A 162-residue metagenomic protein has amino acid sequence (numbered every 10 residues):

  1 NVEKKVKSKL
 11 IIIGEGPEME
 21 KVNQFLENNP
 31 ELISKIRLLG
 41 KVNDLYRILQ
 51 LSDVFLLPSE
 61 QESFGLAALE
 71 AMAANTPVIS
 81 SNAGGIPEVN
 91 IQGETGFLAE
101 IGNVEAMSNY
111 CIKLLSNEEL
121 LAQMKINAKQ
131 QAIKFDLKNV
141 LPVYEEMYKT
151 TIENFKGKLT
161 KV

Functional and structural regions predicted by a protein language model:
N1-R37, L120: A conserved nucleotide-sugar
K41, E60: Aromatic "clamp/platform" in nucleotide-sugar-dependent glycosyltransferases that forms part of the donor/acceptor
F55-L56: A short hydrophobic beta-strand element within the catalytic core of glycosyltransferases that build diverse glycans
G65-A68, I86: Short glycine/serine-rich donor-binding loops of glycosyltransferases
P77-S80, N90: Short hydrophobic beta-strand element within catalytic cores of glycosyltransferases and related nucleotide-activated
Q92-G93, F97-V104, K113-E118: Conserved acidic donor-binding segment of nucleotide-sugar-dependent glycosyltransferases
A106, K113, L120-K134, V143-E146 (+1 more regions): A short, well-ordered alpha-helix in the C-terminal region of glycosyltransferases
L137-V162: C-terminal alpha-helical cap of glycosyltransferases
